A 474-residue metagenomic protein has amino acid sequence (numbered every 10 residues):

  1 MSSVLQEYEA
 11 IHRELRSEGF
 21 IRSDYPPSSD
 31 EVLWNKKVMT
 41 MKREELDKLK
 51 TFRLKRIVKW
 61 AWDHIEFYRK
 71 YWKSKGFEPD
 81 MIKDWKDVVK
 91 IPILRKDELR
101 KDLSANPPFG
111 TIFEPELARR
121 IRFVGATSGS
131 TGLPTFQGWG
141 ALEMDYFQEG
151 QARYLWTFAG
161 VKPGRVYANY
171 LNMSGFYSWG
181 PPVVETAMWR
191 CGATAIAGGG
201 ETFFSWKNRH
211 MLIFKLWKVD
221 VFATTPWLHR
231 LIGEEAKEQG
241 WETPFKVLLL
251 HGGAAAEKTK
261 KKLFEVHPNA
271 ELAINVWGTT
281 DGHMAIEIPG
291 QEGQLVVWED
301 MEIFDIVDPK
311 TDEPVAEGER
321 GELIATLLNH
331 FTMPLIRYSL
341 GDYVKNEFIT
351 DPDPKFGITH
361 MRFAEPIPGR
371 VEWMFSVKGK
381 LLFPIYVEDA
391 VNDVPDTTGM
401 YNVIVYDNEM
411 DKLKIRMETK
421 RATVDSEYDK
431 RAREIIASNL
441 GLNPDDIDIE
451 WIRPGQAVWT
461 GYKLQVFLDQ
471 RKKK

Functional and structural regions predicted by a protein language model:
M1-A126, G132-R153, T157, L216 (+4 more regions): Nucleotide 5′-phosphate-binding alpha/beta core
A141-T157, V166-R230: AMP-binding/adenylate-forming
K162-A168, K246, K414: Residues that mark the start of a beta-strand
I196-G199, F203, A273-I274, I447-I452: General small-molecule cofactor/ligand-binding pocket signal
V219-K262, A273-D281: Adenylate-forming
F222, I324-L440, P444, Y462: AMP-binding/adenylate-forming catalytic core of the ANL superfamily
A255-D351: Conserved AMP-binding/adenylate-forming
